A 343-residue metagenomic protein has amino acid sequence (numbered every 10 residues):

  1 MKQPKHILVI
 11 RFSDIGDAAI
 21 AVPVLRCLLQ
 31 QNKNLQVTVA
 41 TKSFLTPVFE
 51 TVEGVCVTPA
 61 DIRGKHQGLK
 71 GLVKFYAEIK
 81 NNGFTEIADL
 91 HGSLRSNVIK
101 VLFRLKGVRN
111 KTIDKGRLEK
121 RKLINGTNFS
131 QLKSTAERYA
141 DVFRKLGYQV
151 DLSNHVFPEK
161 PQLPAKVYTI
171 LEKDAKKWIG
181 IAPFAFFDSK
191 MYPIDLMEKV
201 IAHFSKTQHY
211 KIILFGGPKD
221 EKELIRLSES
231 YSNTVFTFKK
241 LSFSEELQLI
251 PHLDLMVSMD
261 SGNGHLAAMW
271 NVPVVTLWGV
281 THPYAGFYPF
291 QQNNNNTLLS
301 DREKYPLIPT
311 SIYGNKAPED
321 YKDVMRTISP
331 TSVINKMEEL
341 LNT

Functional and structural regions predicted by a protein language model:
M1-T343: Catalytic machinery of carbohydrate-active enzymes, primarily nucleotide-sugar-dependent glycosyltransferases
